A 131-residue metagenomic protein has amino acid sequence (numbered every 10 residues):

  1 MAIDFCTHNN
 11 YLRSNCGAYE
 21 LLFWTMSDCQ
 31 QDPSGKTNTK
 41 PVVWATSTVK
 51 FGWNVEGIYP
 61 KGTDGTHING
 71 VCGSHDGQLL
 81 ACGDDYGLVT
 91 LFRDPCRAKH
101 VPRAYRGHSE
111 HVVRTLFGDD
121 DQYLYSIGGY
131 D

Functional and structural regions predicted by a protein language model:
M1-D131: WD40-repeat beta-propeller superdomains and closely related acidic/aromatic-rich repeat-like regions
